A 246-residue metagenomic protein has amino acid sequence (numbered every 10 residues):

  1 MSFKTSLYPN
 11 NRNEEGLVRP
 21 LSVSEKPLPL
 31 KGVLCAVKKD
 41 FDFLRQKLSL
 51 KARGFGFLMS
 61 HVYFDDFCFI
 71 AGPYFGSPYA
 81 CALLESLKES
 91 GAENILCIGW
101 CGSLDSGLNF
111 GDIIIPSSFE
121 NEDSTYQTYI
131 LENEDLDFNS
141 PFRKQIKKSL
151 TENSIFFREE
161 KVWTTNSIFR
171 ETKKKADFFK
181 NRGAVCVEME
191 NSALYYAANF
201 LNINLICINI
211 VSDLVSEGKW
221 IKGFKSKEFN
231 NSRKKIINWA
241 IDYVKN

Functional and structural regions predicted by a protein language model:
M1-K144: Metabolite-binding pocket within alpha/beta catalytic cores that recognizes anionic/polar moieties
V37, G102, W163-I168, A193 (+1 more regions): Glycine-rich beta-alpha junction loops
A52-F55, I155-E160, N246: Flexible, glycine/charged-enriched surface loops at secondary-structure junctions
W100, I115-F119, K161-N166, N209: Short, structured patches in soluble enzyme cores that scaffold and shape functional sites
N133-R182: Active-site rim beta-loop-alpha module in soluble metabolic enzymes
Q145-N153, A197, K235, W239-N246: Generic non-transmembrane alpha-helical segments
K174-D177, R182-L214: A C-terminal functional module that forms or caps the active site or interfaces directly with catalytic machinery
V215-N246: His/Asp/Glu-rich mid-to-C-terminal helical/loop segments that flank catalytic regions of hydrolases
